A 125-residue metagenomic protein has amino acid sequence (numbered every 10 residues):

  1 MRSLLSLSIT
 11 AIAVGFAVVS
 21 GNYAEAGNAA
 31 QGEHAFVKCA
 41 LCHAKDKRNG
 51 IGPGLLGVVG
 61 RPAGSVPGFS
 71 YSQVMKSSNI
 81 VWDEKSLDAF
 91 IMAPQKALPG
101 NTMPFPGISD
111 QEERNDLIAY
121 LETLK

Functional and structural regions predicted by a protein language model:
M1-N28, R114, Y120-K125: Post-cleavage N-terminal segment of exported redox proteins
V14-F16, L55, M103: Bulky hydrophobic/aromatic "packing anchor" residues in well-ordered structure
G27-G50, L55: Sequence/structural segment immediately N-terminal to covalent heme-attachment motifs in c-type and related
V37-K47, G60, M92-K96, E122-K125: Sec-exported extracytoplasmic/periplasmic mature domains
G52-P53, G57-Q73, M92: Solvent-exposed helix-loop boundary motif
P67-D88: Short Fe-S-cluster ligation motifs
D83-K125: C-terminal capping alpha-helices of c-type cytochrome domains
